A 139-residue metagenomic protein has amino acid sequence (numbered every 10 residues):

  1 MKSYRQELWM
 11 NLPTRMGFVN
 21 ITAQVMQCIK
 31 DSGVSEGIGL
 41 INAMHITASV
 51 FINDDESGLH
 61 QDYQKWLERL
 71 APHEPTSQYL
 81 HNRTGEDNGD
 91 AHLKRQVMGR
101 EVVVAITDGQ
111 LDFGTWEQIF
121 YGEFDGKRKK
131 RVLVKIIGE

Functional and structural regions predicted by a protein language model:
M1-E139: Active-site histidine-anchored catalytic micro-motif
